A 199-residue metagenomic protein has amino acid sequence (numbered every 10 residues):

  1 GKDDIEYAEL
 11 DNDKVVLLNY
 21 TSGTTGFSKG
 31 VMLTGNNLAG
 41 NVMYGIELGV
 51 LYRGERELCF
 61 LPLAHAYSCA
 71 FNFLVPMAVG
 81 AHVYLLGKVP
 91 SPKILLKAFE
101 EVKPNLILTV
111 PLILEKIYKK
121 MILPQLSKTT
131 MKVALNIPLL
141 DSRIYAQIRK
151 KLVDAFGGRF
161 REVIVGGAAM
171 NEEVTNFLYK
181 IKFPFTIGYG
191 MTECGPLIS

Functional and structural regions predicted by a protein language model:
K2-I5, I137-T175: Alpha-helix-centered segments that form part of catalytic cores
K2-Y20, F27, V50-R56: Conserved pre-ATP/AMP-binding loop-to-beta segment of ANL
E9, M32, L108: Short aromatic/basic micro-patch
V15, T21-T24, E57, I107 (+2 more regions): Conserved S/T- and glycine-rich ATP-binding loop of Class I adenylate-forming
V16-V42: Conserved AMP-binding A3 loop
A39-R56, L63-K150, R159, K180 (+1 more regions): Conserved AMP-binding/adenylation subdomain of ANL enzymes
L112, G166-V174, I187-S199: Conserved A3 ("GATE") glycine/threonine-rich loop of ANL adenylate-forming enzymes
